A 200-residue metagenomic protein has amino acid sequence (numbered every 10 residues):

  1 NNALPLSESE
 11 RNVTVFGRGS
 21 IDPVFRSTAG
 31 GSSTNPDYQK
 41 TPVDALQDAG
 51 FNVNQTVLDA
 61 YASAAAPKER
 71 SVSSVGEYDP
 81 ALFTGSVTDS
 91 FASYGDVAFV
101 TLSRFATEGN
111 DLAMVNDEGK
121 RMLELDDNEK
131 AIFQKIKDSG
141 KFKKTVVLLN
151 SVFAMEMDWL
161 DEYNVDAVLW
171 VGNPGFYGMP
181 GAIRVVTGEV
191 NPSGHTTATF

Functional and structural regions predicted by a protein language model:
N1-F200: C-terminal non-catalytic regions of proteins with extracellular/luminal or membrane-system context
